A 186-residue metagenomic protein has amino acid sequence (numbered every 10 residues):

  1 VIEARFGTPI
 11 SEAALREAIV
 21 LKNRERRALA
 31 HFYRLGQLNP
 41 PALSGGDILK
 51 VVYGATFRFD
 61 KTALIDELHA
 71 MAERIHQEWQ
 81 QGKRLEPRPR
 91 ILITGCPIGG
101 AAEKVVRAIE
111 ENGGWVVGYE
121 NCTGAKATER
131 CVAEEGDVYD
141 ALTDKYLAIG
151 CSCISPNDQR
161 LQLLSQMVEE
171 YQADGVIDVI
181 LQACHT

Functional and structural regions predicted by a protein language model:
I2-V116, E120-T128, N157: A charged, amphipathic alpha-helical module
E3, G7, L147-C151, L181: A broad detector of the eukaryotic-type serine/threonine protein kinase catalytic domain
I93, D178-L181: Conserved beta-strand positions
G118-Q159: Flexible internal linker/loop segments at domain or repeat junctions
S155-Q172: A short, acidic, amphipathic alpha-helical segment used as a generic capping/interface helix at domain edges
C184-H185: Short glycine-rich, flexible loops that bind phosphorylated cofactors or substrates
